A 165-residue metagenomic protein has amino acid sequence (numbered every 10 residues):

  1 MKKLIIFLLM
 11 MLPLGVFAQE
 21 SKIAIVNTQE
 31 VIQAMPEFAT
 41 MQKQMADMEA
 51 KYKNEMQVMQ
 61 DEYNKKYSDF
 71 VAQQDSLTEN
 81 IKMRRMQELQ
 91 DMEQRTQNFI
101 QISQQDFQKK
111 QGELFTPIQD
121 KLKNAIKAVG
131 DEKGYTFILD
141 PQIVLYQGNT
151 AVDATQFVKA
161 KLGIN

Functional and structural regions predicted by a protein language model:
L4-P13: Sec-dependent N-terminal signal peptides
L9, F17-E20: Expand to "…catalyze enediolate/carbanion chemistry for C-C bond making/breaking, isomerization, decarboxylation
P13-L14, F38: Single-residue recognition of alpha-helix boundary sites
Q19-V144, K161, N165: Amphipathic alpha-helical segments
